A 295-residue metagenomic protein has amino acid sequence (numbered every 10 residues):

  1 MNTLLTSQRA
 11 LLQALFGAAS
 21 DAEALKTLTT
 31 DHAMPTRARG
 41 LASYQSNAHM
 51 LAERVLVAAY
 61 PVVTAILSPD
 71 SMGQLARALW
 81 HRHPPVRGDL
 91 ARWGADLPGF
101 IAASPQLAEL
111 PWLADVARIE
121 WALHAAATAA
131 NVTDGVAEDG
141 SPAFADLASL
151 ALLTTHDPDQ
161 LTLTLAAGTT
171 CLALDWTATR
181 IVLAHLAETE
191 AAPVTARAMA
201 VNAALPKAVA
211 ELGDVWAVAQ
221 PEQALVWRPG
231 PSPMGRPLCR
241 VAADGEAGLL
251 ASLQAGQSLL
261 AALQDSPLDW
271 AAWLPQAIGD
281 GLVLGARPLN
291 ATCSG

Functional and structural regions predicted by a protein language model:
M1-H156, L238-G295: Long, charge-rich, low-complexity alpha-helical segments
A137-W176, A196-A204: Extended, Lys/Arg-enriched charged tracts that mediate electrostatic binding to polyanionic substrates
Q160, P233-M234, I278: Residue-level signal for pocket-adjacent positions within structured domains
A167-A251: Low-complexity, glycine/alanine/valine/leucine- and proline-rich hydrophobic stretches
